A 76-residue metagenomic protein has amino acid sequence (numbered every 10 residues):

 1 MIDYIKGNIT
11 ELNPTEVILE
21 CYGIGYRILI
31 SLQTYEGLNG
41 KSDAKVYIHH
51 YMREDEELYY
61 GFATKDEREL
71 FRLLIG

Functional and structural regions predicted by a protein language model:
M1-I5: Short coil-to-beta-strand transition motifs
G7-I9: Conserved hydrophobic positions within beta-strands
E11-G76: Long, highly charged, low-complexity intrinsically disordered interaction regions that mediate electrostatic DNA/RNA
